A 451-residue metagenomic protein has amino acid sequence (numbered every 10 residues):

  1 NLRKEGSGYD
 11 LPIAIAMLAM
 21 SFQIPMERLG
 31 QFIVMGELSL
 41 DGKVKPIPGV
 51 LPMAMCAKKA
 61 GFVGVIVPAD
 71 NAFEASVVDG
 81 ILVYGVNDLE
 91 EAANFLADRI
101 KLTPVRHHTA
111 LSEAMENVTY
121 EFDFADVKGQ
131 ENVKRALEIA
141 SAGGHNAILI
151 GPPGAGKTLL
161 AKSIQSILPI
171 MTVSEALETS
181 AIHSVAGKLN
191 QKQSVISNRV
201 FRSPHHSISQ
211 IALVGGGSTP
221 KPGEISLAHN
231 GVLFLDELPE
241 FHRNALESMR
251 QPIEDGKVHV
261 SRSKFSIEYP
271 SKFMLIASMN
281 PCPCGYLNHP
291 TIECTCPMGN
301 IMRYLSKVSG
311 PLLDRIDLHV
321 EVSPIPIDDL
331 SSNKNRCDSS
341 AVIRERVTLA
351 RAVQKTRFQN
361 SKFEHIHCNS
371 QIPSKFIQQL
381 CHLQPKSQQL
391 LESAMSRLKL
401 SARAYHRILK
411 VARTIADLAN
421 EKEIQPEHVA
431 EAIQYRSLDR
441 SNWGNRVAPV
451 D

Functional and structural regions predicted by a protein language model:
N1-G6, P220, R243-N445, V450: Basic, amphipathic alpha-helical bundle interface domains used for macromolecular binding and assembly
N1-I148, P152-A155, S261, A404-Y405 (+1 more regions): Peripheral, non-AAA+ core regions of ATP-driven protein-machinery
R28-L29, K59-G61, D79, A142-G144 (+8 more regions): Short loop/turn elements that form and flank the Walker-type P-loop nucleotide-binding site in RecA-like NTPase cores
D41, L235-H242, G285: Catalytic P-loop NTPase motifs of RecA-like helicase/translocase cores
I100-I139, G143, I170-I225: P-loop NTPase nucleotide-binding/switch module
L149-N190, D255: Walker A/P-loop
N230, D236-L238, S248: Walker B catalytic acidic pair
